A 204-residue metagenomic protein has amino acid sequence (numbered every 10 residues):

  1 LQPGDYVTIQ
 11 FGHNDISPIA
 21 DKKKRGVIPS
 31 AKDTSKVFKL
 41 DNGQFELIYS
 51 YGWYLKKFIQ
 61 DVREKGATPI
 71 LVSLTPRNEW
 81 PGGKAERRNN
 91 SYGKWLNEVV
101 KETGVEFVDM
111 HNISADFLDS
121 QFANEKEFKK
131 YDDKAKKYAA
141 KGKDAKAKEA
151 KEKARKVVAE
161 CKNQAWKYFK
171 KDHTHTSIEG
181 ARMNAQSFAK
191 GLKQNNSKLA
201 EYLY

Functional and structural regions predicted by a protein language model:
L1-H175, R182, Q186-E201: Alpha-helical cap/lid subdomain in secreted, periplasmic, or secretory-pathway luminal O-acyl-processing enzymes
